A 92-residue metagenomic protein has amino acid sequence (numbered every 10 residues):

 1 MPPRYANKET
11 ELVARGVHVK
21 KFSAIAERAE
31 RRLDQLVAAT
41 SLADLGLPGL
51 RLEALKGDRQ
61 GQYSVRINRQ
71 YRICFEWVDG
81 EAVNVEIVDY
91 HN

Functional and structural regions predicted by a protein language model:
M1, H18, S41, P48-R51 (+1 more regions): Glycine-rich, flexible loop/turn motifs
M1, R32, R51, G61-Y63: A generic secondary-structure signal marking the coil-to-beta-strand transition
M1-R32: Arg/Lys-rich, positively charged N-terminal/basic patches that mediate binding to nucleic acids
A6, H18, E27, L47-L50 (+1 more regions): Short capping/connector residues at structural and topological boundaries
A24-R51: Compact soluble domain cores
E53-K56, Y63-N92: Enriched for short, Lys/Arg-rich terminal
